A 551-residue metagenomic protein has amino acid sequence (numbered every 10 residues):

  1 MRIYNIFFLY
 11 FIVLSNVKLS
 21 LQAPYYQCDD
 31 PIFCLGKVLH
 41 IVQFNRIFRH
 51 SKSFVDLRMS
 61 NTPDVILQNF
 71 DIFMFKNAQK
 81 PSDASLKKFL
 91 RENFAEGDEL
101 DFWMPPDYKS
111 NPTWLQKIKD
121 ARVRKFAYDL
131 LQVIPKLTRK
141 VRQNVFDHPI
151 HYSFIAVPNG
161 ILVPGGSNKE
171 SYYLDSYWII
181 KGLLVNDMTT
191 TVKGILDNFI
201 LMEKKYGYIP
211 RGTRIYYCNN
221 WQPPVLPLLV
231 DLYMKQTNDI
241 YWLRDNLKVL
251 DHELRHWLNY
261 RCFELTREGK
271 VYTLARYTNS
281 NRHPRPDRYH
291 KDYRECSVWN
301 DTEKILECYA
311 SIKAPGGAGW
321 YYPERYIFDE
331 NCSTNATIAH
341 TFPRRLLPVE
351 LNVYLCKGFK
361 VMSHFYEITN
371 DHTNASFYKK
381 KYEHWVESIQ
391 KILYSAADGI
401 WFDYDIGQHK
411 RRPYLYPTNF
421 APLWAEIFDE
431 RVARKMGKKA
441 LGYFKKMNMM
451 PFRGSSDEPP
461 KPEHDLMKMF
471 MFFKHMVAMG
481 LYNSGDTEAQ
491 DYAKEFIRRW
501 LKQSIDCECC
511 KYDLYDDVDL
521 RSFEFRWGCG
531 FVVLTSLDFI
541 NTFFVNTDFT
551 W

Functional and structural regions predicted by a protein language model:
R2-Q22: Cleavable N-terminal signal peptides of Sec/SRP-targeted secreted and luminal proteins
F33-K169, G194-T213, R267-L347, E387-M469 (+1 more regions): Extended glycan-interaction surfaces of carbohydrate-active proteins
Y172-M202, T418-E430, H475-A493, I497: Alpha-helical support elements that line or immediately flank enzyme active sites and cofactor-binding pockets
S176, P223, P227-V230, N352 (+3 more regions): TPR repeat positional signature
V192, L243, A375, Y382 (+2 more regions): Solenoid-repeat scaffolds in large eukaryotic assemblies
E203-N246, R521-S522: Aromatic/His-enriched, Gly/Pro-containing loop or helix-boundary segments that lie immediately adjacent to catalytic
Y233-D245, M362-F377, S484-E488: Inter-helical turn/loop segments and adjacent helix faces that build the functional surface of alpha-helical bundle
L250-E253, A375-Q390, A493-W500: Short amphipathic alpha-helical coiled-coil/interface segments
